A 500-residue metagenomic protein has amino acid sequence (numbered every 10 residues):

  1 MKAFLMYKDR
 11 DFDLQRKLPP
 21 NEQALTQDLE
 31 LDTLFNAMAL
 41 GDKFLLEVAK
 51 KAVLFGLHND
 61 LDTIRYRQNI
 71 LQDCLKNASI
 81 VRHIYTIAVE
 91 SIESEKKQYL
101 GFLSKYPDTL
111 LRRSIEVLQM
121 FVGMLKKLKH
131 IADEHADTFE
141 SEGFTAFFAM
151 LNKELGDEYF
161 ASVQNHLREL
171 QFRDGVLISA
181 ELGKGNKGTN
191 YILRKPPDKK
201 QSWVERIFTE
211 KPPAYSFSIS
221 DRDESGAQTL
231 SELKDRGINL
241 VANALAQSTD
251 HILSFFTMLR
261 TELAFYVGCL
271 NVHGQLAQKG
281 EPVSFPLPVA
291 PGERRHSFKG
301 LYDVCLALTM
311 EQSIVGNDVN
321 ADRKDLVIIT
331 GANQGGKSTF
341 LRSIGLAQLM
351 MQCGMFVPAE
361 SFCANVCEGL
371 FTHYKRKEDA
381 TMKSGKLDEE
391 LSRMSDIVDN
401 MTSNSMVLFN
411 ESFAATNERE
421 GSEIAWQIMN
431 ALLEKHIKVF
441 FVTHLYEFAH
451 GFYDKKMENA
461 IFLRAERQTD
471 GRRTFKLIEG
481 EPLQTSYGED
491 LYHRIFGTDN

Functional and structural regions predicted by a protein language model:
M1-K184: Conserved amphipathic alpha-helical "coupling/scaffold" segments that transmit conformational changes between domains
P107-L110, S114, K234, L245 (+2 more regions): Amphipathic alpha-helical coiled-coil segments and their boundaries
R113, H251, F255-M258, K386-E389: Alpha-helical initiation/capping and key positions within long helical/coiled-coil segments
K129-E140, S162-V163, L167, Q171 (+6 more regions): Long, hydrophobic, amphipathic alpha-helical segments used as structural scaffolds
R168-D223: Structured, charged N-terminal subsegments at the starts of enzyme catalytic cores and at intra-chain domain/subunit
F217-T249, L253: Extended, charged coiled-coil "arm/hinge" scaffolds of SMC/Rad50-like chromosome-maintenance ATPases and other large
M258-C305: Charged, amphipathic alpha-helical linker segments immediately N-terminal to NTP-binding catalytic cores
P291-N500: ATPase nucleotide-binding head domains, primarily ABC-like/P-loop NTPase cores
